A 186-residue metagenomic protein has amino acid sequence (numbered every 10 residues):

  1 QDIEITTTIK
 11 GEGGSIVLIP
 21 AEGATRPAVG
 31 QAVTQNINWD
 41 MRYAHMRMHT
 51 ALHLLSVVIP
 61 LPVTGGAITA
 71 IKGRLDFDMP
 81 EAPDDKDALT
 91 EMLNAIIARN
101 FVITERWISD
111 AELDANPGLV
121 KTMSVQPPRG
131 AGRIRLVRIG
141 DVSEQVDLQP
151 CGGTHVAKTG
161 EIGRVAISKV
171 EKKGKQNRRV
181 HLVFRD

Functional and structural regions predicted by a protein language model:
Q1-D186: Active-/binding-site microenvironments in catalytic and ligand-binding cores
